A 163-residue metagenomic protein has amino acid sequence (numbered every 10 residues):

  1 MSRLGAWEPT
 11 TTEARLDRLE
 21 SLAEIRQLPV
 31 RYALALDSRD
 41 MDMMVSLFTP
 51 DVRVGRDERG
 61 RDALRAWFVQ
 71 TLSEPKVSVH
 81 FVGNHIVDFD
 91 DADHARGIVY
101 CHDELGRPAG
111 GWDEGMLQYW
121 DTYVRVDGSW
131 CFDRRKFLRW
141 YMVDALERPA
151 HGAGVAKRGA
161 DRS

Functional and structural regions predicted by a protein language model:
M1-L34, S38, S46-P50: Short, low-complexity N-terminal intrinsically disordered segments enriched in polar/charged residues
S2-R3, R96, M116-P149: Short beta-strand edge/turn micro-motifs at domain boundaries
R15, L19, E58, G110: Charge-dense, low-complexity intrinsically disordered segments
L22, C101-E104, W112-M116: A structural preference for long, well-packed, hydrophobic secondary-structure segments
S38-P108: A solvent-exposed, acidic/Ser-Thr-rich amphipathic alpha-helical stretch
H80-V82, E114-Y119: Short, surface-exposed coil-to-beta transition loops
V143-S163: Acidic/histidine-enriched, glycine/proline-rich intrinsically disordered or flexible terminal extensions
